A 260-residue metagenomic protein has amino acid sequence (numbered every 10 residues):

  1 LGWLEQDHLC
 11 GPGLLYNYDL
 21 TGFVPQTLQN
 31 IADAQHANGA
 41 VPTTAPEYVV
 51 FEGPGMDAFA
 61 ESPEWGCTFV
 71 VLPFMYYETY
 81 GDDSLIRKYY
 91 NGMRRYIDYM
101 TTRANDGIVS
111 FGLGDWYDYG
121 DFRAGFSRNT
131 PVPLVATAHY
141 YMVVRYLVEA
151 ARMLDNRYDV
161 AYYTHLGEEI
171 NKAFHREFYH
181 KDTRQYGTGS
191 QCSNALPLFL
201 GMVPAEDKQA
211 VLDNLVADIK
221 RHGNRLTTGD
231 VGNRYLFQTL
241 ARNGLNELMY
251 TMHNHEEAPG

Functional and structural regions predicted by a protein language model:
G2-G260: Active-site core of glycosidic bond-cleaving carbohydrate-active enzymes
